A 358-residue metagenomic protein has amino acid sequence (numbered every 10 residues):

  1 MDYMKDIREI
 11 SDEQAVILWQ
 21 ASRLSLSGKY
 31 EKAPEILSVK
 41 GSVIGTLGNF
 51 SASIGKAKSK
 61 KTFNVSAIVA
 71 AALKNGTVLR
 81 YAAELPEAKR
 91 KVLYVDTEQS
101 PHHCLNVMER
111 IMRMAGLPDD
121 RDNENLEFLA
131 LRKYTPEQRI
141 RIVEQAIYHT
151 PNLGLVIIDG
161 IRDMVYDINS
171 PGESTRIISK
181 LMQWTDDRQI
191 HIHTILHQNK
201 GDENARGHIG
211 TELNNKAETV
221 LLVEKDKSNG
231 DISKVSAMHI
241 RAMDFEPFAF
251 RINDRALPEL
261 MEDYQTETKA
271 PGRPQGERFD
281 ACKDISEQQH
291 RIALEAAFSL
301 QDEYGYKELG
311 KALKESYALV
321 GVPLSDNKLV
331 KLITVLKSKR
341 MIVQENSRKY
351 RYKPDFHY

Functional and structural regions predicted by a protein language model:
M4-S11, H149, K227-Y358: C-terminal regions of RecA-like/P-loop NTPase motor modules
D6-I111, D355-F356: The Walker A/P-loop phosphate-binding site
E31-S38, Q138, G201-N204: Short gly/ser/thr-rich secondary-structure transition/capping motifs
G48, R90, P151-N152, R188 (+1 more regions): Structured loop/turn residues at beta-strand edges in well-structured enzyme cores
A52-K56, G172-L260: Phosphate-binding/switch region of NTP-binding enzymes
A67-I68, H103-I111, I142, R176-K180 (+3 more regions): Alpha-helical scaffold elements adjacent to nucleotide-binding pockets in ATP/GTP-utilizing enzyme cores
P86-N169: Conserved inter-motif catalytic segment of the P-loop NTP-binding fold
